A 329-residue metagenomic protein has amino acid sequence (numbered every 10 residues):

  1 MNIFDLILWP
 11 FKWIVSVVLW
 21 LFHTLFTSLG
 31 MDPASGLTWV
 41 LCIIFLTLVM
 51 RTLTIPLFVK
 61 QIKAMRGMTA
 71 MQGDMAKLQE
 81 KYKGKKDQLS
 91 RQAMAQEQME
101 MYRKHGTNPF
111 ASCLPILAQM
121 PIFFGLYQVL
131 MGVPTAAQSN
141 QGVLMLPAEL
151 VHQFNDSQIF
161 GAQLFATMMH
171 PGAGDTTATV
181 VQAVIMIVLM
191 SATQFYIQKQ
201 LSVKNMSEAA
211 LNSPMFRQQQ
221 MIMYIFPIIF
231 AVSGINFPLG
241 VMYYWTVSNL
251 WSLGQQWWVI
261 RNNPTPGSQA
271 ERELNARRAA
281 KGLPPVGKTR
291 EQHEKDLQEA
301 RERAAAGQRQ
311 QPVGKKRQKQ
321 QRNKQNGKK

Functional and structural regions predicted by a protein language model:
M1-K329: Helix-loop-helix
